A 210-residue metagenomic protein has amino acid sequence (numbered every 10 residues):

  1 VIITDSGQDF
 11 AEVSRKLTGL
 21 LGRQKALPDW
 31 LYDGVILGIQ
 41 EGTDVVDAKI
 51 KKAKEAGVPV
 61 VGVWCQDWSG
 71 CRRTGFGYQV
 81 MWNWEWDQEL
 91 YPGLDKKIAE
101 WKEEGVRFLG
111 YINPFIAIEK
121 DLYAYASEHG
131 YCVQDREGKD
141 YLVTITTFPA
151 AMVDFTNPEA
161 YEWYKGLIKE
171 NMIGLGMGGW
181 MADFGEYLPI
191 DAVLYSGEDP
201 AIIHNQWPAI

Functional and structural regions predicted by a protein language model:
V1-I210: Catalytic-domain carbohydrate-binding cleft regions of carbohydrate-active enzymes
